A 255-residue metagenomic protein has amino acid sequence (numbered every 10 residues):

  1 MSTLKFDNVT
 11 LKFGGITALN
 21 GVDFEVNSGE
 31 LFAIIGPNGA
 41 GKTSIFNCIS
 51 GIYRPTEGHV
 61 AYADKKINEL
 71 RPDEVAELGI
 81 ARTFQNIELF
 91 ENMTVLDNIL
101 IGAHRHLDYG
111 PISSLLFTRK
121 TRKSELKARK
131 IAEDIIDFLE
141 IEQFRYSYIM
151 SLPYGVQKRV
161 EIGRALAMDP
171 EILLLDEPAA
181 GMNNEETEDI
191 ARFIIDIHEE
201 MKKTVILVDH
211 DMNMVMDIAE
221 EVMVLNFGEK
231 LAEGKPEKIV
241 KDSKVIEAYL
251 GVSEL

Functional and structural regions predicted by a protein language model:
M1-L255: Glycine-rich phosphate-binding loops of nucleotide-dependent enzymes
